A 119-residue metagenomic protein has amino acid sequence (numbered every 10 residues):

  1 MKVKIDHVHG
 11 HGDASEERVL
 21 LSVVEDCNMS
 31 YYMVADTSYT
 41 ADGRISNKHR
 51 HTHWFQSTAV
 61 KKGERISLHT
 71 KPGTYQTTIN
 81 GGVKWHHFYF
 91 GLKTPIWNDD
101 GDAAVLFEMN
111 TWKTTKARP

Functional and structural regions predicted by a protein language model:
M1-A35, P95-D99, T114-P119: A structural motif detector for short, solvent-exposed N-terminal "entry" segments of globular domains
D6, W54-T58: Beta-strand-rich interaction surfaces with strong enrichment in secreted/lumenal proteins
V24, T37, H69-K71: Acidic/polar N-terminal loop/beta-strand segments that form early-domain functional surfaces
E25, S38-T40, N110: Solvent-exposed strand-loop boundary residues in beta-sheet-rich modules
N28-M29, A41-G43, Y75, K113-T114: Eukaryotic short linear interaction motifs
Y32-T37, A103-F107: Short conserved beta-strand and strand-loop elements enriched in small hydrophobics with frequent Asp/Gly
S38-H49: Short aromatic-acidic-glycine turn motif
S57-P119: Solvent-exposed beta-edge/loop recognition patches
